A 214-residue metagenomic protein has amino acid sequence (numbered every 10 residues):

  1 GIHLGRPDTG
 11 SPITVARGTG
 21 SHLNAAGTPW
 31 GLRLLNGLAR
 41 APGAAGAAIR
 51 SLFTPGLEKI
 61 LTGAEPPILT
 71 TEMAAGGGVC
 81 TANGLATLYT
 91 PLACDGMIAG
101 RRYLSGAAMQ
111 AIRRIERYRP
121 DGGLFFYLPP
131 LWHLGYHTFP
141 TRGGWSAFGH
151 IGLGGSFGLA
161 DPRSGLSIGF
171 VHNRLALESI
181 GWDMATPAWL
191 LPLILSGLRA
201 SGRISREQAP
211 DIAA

Functional and structural regions predicted by a protein language model:
G1-A214: Catalytic loop of the DD-peptidase/beta-lactamase superfamily, centered on the K-T-G motif and neighboring
